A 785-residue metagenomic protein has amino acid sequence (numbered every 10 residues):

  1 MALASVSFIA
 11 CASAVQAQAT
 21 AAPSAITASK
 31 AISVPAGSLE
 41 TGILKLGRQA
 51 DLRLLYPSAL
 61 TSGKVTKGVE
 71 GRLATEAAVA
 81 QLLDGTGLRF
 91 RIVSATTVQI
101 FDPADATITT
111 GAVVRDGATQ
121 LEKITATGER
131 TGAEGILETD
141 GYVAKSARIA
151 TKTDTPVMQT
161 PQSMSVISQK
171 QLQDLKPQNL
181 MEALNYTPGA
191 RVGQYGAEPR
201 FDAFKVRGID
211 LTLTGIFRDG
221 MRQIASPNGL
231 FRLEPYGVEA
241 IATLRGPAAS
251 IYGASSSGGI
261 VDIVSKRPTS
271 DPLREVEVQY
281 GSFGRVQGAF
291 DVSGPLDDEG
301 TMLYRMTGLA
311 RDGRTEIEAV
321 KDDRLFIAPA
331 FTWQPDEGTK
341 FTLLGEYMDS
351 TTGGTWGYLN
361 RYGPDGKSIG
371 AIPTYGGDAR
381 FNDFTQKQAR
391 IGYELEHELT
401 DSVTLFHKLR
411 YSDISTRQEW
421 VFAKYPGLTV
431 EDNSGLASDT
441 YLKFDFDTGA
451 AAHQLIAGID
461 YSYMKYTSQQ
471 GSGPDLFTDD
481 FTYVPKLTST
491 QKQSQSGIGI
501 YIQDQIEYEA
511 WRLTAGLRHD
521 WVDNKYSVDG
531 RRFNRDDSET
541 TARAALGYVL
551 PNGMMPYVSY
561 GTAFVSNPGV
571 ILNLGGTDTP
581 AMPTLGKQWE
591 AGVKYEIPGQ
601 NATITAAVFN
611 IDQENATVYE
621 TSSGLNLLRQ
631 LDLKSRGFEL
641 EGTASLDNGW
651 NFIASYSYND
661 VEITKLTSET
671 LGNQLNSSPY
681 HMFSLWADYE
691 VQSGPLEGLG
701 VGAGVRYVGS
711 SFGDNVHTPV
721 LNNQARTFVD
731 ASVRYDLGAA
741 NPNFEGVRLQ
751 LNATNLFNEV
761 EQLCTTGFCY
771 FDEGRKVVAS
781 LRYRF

Functional and structural regions predicted by a protein language model:
Y142-S165, Q169, M181-M221, E239: Extracytoplasmic beta-strand/coil segments of soluble accessory domains associated with Gram-negative outer-membrane
V192, A203, M221-R245, I263-S265: Short acidic/polar hinge/loop motifs at secondary-structure boundaries that mediate gating or recognition
Y236-E239, S250-P329, W333-T339, A389 (+2 more regions): Outer-membrane beta-barrel translocator/receptor signature
R311-T315, I327-E398, K408-N433, S472-G497 (+1 more regions): Acidic/polar loop-and-plug regions of large Gram-negative outer-membrane beta-barrel proteins
T332-D336, E346, N433, A452-I456 (+2 more regions): Structural signature of Gram-negative outer-membrane beta-barrels, strongest in the C-terminal barrel of TonB-dependent
E394-E398, T404-R410, T416, W420 (+3 more regions): Membrane-embedded beta-barrel scaffold of Gram-negative outer-membrane proteins
L455, V558, N676-F785: Conserved C-terminal beta-signal and adjacent last beta-strands/turns of outer-membrane beta-barrel proteins
A510, N610, R629-N715, V760: Gram-negative outer-membrane beta-barrel transporters
